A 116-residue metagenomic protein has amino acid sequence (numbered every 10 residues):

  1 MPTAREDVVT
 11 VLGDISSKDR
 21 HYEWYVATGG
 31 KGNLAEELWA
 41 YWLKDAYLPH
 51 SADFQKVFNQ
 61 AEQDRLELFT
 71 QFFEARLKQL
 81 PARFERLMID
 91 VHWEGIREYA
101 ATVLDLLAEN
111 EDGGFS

Functional and structural regions predicted by a protein language model:
M1-Y47: Short terminal alpha-helical segments
S16-D19, T70-F73, L77, L104-E111: A structural signal for well-ordered alpha-helices, especially hydrophobic packing surfaces of coiled-coils
S16-S17, S51, S116: Generic serine detector
W24, V91, R97-A101, L107 (+1 more regions): Amphipathic, soluble alpha/beta structural segments
T28, G32, N59, R86-I89 (+1 more regions): Solvent-exposed, non-transmembrane amphipathic alpha-helical segments
D45-T102: Amphipathic protein-protein interaction modules
P81, E85, E111-S116: Structured alpha-helical bundle/scaffold domains in large eukaryotic membrane-trafficking regulators
